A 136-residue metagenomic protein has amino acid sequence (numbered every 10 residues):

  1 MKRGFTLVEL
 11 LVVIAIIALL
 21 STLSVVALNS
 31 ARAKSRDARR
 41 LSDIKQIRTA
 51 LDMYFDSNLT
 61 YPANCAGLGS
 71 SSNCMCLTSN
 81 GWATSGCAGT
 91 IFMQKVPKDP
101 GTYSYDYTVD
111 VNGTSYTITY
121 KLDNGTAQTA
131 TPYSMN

Functional and structural regions predicted by a protein language model:
M1-L28: N-terminal single-pass transmembrane signal-anchor helix
I14, L41, R48: Conserved catalytic core of two-component sensor histidine kinases
T22-V25, A33, T49, M53-D56: Regular, well-ordered alpha-helical segments
V25-K45: Aliphatic-rich helix starts adjacent to a transmembrane/signal segment
T49-Y120: Extracellular/periplasmic head regions of type IV pilus-like filament subunits
V111-N136: Short, surface-exposed interaction loops/tails
